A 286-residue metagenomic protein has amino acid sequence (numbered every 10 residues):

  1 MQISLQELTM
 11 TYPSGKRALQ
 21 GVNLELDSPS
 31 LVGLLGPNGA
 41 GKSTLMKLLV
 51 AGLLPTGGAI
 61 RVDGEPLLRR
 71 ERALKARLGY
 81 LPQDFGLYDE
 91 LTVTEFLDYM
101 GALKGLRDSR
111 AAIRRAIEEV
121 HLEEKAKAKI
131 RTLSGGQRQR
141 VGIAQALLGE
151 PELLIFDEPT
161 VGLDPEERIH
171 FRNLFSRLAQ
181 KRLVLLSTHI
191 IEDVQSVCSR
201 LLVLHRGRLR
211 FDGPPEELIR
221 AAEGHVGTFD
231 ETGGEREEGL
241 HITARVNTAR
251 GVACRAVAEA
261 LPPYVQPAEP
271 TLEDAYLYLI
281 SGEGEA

Functional and structural regions predicted by a protein language model:
M1-L5, T9-G21, S28, R70-E71: A short, flexible loop at the N-terminus of ABC-type nucleotide-binding domains that lies
V50: Helix-to-loop junction immediately C-terminal to a conserved catalytic motif
G58-R69, A73-L74: Conserved ABC transporter NBD signature motif
E90, K129-L133: Conserved ABC ATPase signature
D98, A102-K125: Conserved ABC ATPase "signature" region
L154-E158, L163: Catalytic Walker B motif of ABC-type/P-loop ATPase nucleotide-binding domains
H170-R255: ABC transporter nucleotide-binding domain
